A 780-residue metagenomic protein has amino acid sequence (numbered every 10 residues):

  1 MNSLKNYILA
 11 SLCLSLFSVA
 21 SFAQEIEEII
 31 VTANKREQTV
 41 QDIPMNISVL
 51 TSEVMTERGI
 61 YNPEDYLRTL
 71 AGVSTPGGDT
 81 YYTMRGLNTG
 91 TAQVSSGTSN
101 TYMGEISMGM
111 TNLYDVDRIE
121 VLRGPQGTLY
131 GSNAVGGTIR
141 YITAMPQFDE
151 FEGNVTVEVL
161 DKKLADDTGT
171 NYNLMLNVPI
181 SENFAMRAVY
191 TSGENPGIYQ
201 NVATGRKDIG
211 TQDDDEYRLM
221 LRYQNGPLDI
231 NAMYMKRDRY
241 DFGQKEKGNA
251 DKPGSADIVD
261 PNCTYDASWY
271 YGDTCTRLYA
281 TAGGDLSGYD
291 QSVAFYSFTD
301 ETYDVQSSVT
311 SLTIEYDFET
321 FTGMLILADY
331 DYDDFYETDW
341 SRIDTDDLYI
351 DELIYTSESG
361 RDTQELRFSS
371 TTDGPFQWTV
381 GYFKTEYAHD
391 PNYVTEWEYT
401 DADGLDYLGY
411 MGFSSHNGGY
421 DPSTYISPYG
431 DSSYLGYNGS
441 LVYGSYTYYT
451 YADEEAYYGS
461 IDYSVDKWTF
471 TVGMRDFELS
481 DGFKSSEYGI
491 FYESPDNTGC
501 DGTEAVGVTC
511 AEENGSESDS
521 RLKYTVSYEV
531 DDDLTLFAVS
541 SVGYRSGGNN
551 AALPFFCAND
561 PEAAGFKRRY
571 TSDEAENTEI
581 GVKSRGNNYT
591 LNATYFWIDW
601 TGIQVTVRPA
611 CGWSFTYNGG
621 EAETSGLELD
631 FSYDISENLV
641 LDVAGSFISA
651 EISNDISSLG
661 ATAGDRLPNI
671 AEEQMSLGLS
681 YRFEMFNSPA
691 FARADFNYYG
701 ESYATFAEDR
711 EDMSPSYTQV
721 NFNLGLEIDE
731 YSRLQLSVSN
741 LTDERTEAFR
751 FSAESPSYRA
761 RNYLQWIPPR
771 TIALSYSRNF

Functional and structural regions predicted by a protein language model:
F17, Q24-E150, I580: Acidic, small-polar-rich N-terminal luminal/periplasmic segments of exported/outer-membrane proteins
T98, L113-R123, T128-Y217, N225-L228 (+4 more regions): Outer-membrane beta-barrel translocator/receptor signature
V157, N173, S311-A328, Y332-T338 (+5 more regions): Membrane-embedded beta-barrel scaffold of Gram-negative outer-membrane proteins
I198-D208, Q244-Y296, D339-L353, V394-S445 (+6 more regions): Solvent-exposed loop segments that connect transmembrane elements
R206, Q212-T379, E386-Y387, T590-N592: Outer-membrane beta-barrel domain signature, strongest for Gram-negative TonB-dependent receptors and also present
Y303-V309, A452, A511-G515, V542-N592 (+6 more regions): Outer-membrane beta-barrel signature, preferentially recognizing the C-terminal barrel domain of Gram-negative
S369-T371, P375-T379, S464-F470, T590 (+3 more regions): Gram-negative outer-membrane beta-barrel transporters
A402, L641, N697-T705, L726-F780: C-terminal beta-signal and adjacent terminal beta-strands/loops of Gram-negative outer-membrane beta-barrel proteins
